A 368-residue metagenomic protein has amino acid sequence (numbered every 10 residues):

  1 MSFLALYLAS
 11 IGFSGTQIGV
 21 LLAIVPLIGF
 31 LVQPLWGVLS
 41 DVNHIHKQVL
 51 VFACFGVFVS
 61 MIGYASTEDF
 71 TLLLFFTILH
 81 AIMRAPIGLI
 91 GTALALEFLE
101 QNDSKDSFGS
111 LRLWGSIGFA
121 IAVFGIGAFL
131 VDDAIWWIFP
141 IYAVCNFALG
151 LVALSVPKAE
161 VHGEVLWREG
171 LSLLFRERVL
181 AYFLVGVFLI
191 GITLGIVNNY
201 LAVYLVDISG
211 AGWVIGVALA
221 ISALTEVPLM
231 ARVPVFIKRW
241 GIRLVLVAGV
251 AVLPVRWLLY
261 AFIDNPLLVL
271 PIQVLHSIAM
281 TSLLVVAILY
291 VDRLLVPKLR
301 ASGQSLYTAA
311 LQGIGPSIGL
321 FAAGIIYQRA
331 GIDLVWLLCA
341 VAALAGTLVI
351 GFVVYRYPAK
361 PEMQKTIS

Functional and structural regions predicted by a protein language model:
M1-P26, V179-A218: Helix-loop boundary and gating motifs at the non-cytosolic
L31-I45, L130-V131, P228-G241, Y327: Helix-to-loop junctions at the C-terminal end of transmembrane segments in multipass secondary transporters
Q48-I62, A143, L244-L259: Structural signature of the two symmetry-related core transmembrane helices
S60, F70-I87, F188, L268-S282: Hydrophobic core of transmembrane alpha-helices in multi-pass small-molecule transporters, especially MFS/SLC-type
I78-W114: Cytoplasmic helix-loop-helix junction between adjacent transmembrane helices in 12-TM secondary transporters
I126, I138-V161, V349-V354: C-terminal membrane-cytosol helix-exit motif in multi-pass small-molecule transporters
A128-V144, I325-A343: A membrane-interface helix-boundary motif in multi-pass transporters
S155-V187: Juxtamembrane intracellular "pre-TM" segments in multi-pass secondary transporters
